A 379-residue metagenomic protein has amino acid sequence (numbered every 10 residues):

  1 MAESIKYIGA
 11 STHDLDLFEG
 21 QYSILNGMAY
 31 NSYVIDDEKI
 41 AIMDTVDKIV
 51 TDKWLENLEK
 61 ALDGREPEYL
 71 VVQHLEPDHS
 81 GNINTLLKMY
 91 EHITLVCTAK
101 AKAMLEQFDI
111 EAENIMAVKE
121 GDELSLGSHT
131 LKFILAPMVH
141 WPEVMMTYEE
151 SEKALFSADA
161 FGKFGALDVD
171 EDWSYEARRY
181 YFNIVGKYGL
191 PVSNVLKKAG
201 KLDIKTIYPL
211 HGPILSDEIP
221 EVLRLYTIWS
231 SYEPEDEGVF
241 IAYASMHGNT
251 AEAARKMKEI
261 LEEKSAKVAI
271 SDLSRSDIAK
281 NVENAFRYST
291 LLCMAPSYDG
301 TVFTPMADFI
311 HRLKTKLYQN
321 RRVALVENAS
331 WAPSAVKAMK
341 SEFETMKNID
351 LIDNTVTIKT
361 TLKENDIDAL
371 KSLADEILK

Functional and structural regions predicted by a protein language model:
M1-E3, V96-V144, Y188-N194: Metallo-beta-lactamase
E3-E59, M146-E149, K153-S157, T250: Conserved beta-strand hairpin/beta-sheet module of binuclear metal-dependent hydrolase folds, prominently
E38, I49-V96: Active-site metal-binding motif and surrounding structural segment of the metallo-beta-lactamase
M43-T45, P67-L75, L95-T98, L155-D159 (+1 more regions): Active-site neighborhood of phospho(di)ester-bond hydrolases with catalytic His/Asp-centered motifs
N82, S276-N281: Short acidic active-site motifs
L167-I207, H211-I214, K256-S271, N281-K379: FMN-binding flavodoxin-like domain, especially the glycine-rich phosphate-binding loop
Y208-E235: Short N-terminal or domain-adjacent regulatory/targeting segments
A242-K264: Short, charged N-terminal beta->alpha structural module
